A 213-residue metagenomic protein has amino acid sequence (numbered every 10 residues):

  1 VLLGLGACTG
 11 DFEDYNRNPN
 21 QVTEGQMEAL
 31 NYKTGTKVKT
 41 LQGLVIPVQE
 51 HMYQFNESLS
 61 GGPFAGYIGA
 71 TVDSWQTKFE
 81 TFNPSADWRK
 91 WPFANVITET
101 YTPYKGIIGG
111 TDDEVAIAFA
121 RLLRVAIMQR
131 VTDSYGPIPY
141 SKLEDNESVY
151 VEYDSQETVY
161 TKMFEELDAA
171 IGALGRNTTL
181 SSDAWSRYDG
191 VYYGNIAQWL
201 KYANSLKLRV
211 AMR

Functional and structural regions predicted by a protein language model:
V1-G6: Sec-dependent bacterial lipoprotein signal peptides
C8-G66, D87, N95, G110: Membrane-proximal, proline-rich intrinsically disordered regions
Y67-L123, I127-R213: Structured, solvent-exposed acidic/aromatic patches
